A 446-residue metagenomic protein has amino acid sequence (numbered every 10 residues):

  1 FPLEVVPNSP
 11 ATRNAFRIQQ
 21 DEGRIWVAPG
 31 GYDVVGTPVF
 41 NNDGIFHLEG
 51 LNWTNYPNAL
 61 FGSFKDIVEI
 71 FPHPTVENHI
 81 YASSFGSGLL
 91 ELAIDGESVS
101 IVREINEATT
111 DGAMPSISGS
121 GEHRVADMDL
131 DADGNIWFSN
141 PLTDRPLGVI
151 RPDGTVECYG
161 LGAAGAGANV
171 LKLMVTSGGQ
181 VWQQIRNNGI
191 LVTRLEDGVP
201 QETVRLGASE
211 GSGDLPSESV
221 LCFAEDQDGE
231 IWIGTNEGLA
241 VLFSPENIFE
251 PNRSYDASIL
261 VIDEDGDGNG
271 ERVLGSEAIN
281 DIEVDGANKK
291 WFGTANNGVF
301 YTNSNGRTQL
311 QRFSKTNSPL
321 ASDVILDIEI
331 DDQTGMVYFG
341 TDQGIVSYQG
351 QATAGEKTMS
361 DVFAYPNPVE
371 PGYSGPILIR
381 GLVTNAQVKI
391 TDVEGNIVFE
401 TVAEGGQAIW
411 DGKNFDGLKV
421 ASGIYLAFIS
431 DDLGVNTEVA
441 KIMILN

Functional and structural regions predicted by a protein language model:
F1-D361, I397, F428: Carboxylate-rich, polar loop motifs that coordinate divalent cations or form catalytic acidic clusters
V220, I325-L326, G372-I377, G423: Repeat-blade elements of multi-bladed beta-propeller folds
S322, P371, T384, D416 (+1 more regions): Surface-exposed loops/turns
K357-K389, Q407-W410: Glycine-centered coil/turn sites that cap beta-strands in beta-rich domains
Q387-V398, Y425: Short, glycine-anchored, charge-dense loop/turn motifs used at functional sites
A403-G434: Short, surface-exposed loop/turn motifs with a glycine/proline- and acidic-biased composition
T437-I442: Edge beta-strands of extracellular beta-sandwich domains
I444-N446: Interdomain boundary/hinge segments at the C-termini of tandem beta-sandwich modules
